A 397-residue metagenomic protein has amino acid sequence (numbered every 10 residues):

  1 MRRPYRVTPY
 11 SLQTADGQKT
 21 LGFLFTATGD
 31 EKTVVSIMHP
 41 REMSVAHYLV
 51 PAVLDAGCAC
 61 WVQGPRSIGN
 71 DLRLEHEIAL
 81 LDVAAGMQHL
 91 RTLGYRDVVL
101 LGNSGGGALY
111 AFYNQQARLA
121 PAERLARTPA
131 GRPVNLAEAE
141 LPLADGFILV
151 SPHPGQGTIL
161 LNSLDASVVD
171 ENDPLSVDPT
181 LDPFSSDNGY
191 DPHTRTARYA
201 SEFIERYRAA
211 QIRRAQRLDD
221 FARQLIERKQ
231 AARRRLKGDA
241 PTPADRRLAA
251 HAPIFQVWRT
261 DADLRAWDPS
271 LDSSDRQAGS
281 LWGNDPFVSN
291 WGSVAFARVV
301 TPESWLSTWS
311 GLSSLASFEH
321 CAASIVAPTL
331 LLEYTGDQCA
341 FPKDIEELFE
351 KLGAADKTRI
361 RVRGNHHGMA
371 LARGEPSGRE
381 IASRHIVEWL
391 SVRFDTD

Functional and structural regions predicted by a protein language model:
M1-T33, L371-A372, P376-R379: N-terminal cap/lid segment of alpha/beta-hydrolase-fold proteins
V50-D71: Conserved alpha/beta-hydrolase
R66-V99, L119, E375-I381: Catalytic nucleophile-loop/oxyanion-hole region of alpha/beta-hydrolase and closely related hydrolase-like folds
D97-N172: Primarily recognizes the serine-hydrolase "nucleophile elbow" in alpha/beta-hydrolase and SGNH/GDSL folds
T158-I159, Q338-D344: Conserved alpha/beta-hydrolase "acid-adjacent" motif
T180-H320: Alpha/beta-hydrolase
I325, L331-E333: Short beta-strand/loop motif that positions the catalytic acidic residue of the alpha/beta-hydrolase fold
R363-D397: Catalytic active-site module of serine/aspartate enzymes centered on a nucleophile-bearing elbow/loop
